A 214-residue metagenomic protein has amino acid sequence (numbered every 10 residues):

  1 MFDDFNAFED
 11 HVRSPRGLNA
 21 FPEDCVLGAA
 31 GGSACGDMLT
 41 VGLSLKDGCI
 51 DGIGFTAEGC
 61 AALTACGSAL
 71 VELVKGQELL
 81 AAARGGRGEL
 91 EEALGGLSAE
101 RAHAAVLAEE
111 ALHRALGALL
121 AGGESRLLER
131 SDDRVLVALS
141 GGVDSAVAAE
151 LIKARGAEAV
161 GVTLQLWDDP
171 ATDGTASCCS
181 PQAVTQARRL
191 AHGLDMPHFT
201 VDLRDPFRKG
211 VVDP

Functional and structural regions predicted by a protein language model:
M1-L136, E150, A154, G161: Domain-level signature for proteins that mediate thiol-based redox and metal-cofactor handling
S125-P214: ATP-dependent adenylation/nucleotidyltransferase module used to activate substrates
